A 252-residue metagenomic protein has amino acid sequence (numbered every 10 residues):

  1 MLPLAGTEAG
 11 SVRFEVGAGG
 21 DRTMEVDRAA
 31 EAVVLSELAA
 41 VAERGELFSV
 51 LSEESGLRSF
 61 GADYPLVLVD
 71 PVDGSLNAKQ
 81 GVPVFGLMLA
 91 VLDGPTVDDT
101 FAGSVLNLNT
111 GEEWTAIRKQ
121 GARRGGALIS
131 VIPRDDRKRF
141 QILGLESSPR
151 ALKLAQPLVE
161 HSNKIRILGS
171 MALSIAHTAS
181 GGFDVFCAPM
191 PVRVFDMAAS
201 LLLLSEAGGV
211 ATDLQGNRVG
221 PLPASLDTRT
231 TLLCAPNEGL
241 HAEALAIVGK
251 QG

Functional and structural regions predicted by a protein language model:
M1-V72: N-terminal subdomain of lithium-sensitive/metallo-dependent phosphomonoesterases centered on the IMPase/IPPase/PAP
D21-A29, K79-G81, G169, V194 (+1 more regions): Short, conserved micro-motifs enriched in small and acidic residues
D27, S75, A116, T178 (+1 more regions): Residue-level signal for inorganic ion chemistry
V34, L38, L87, V91 (+1 more regions): Buried hydrophobic packing segments
V41-A42, Q120, V131-G252: An extended, acidic
L51-E54, V69, L106, L145 (+1 more regions): Short His-Asn-centered micro-motif
G61-K119: DPxDG-like acidic metal-binding loop motif
